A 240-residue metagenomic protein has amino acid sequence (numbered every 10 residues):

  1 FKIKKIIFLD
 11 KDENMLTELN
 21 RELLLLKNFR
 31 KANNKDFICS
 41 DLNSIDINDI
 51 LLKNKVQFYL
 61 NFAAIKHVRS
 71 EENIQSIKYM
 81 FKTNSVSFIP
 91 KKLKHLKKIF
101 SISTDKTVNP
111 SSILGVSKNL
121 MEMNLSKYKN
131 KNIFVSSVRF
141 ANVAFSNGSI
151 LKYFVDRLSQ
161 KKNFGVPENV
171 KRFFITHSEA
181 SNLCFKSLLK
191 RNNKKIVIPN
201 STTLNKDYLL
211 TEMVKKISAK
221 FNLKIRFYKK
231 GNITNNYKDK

Functional and structural regions predicted by a protein language model:
K4-I7: Short beta-strand element of Class I
D10-M15: Helix N-cap at the beta1-alpha1 junction of Rossmann-like dinucleotide-binding domains, i.e., the first residues
L24, R30, L42-M80: NAD(P)H-binding glycine-rich loop region in Rossmannoid oxidoreductase-like domains and their noncatalytic homologs
I38-C39, K82: Conserved residues in the N-terminal Rossmann fold of short-chain dehydrogenase/reductase
N61, I65-K82, V86-N119, K127-Y128 (+1 more regions): Conserved Rossmann-fold NAD(P)-dependent oxidoreductase catalytic core, especially the SDR/UDP-sugar
I113-S117, V143, T176-H177: The catalytic Tyr-centered alpha-helix of NAD(P)H-dependent dehydrogenases
V135, Y153-I175, E179, L183-T203 (+1 more regions): A conserved pocket-lining segment of Rossmann-fold NAD(P)-dependent short-chain dehydrogenase/reductase
K190-K240: Mid/C-terminal beta-alpha module of Rossmann-like enzyme folds, strongest in SDR-family dehydrogenases/epimerases
